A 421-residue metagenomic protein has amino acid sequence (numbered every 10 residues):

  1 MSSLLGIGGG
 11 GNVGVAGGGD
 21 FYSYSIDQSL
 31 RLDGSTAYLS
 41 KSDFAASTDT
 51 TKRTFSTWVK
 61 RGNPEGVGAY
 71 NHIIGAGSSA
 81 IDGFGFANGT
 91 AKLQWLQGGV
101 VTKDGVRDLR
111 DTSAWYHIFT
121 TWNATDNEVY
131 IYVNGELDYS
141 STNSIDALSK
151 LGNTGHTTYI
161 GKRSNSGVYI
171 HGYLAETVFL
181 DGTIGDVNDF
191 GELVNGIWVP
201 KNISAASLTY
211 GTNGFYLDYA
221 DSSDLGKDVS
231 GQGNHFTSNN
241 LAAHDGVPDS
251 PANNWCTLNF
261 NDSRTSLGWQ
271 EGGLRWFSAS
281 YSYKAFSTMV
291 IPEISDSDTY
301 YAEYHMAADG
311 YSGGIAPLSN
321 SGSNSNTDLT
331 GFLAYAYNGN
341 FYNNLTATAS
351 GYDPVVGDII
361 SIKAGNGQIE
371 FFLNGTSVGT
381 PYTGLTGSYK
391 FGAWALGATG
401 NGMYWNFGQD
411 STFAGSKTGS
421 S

Functional and structural regions predicted by a protein language model:
S2-Q28, S35, E136, T142 (+4 more regions): Extended recognition patches within non-cytosolic domains
S2-T51, T90-Q94, G99-V100, T154-I160 (+1 more regions): Low-complexity, glycine/proline/serine-rich flexible segments
I7-G34, S56-E65, A80-K150, Y342 (+3 more regions): Extracellular glycan-interaction surfaces
D33-R53, T102-R110, R163-S166, P200-L208 (+2 more regions): Short surface loop/edge beta-strand patches of beta-sandwich-type extracellular domains that form ligand-contact sites
S35-Q94, N127-E128, T183-N188, I294-D296 (+2 more regions): Extracellular glycan-recognition modules
F55-N63, I118-T120, I160, L174-F179 (+6 more regions): Short hydrophobic/aromatic patches on beta-strands that form ligand-binding or substrate-lining surfaces
V101, L151-L174, L396-A398: Extracellular glycan-interaction patches encoded by glycine-rich segments
S312-I359: Glycine-aromatic-enriched beta-strand/loop faces of beta-sandwich-type recognition domains, especially lectin-like
